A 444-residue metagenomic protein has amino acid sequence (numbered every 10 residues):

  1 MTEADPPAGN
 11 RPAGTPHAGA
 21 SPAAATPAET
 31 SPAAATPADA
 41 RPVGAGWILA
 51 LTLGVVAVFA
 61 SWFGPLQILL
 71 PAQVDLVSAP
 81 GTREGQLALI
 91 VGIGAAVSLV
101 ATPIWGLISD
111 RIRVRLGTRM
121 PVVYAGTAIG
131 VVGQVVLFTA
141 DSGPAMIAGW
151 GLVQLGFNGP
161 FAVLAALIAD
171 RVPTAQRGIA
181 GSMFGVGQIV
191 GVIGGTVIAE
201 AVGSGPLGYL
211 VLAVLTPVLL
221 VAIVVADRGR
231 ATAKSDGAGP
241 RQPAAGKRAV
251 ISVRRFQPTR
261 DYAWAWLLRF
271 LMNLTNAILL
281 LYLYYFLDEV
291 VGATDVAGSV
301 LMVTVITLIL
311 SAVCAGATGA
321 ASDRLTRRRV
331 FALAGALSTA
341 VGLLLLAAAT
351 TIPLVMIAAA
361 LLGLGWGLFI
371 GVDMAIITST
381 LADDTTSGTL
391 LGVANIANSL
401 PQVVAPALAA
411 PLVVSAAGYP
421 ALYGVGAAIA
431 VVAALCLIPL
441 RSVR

Functional and structural regions predicted by a protein language model:
E3, A23, T30-A45, R230-L268: Juxtamembrane intracellular "pre-TM" segments in multi-pass secondary transporters
P37-A95, D261-A293, A297: Helix-loop boundary and gating motifs at the non-cytosolic
L70, G159-V172, F369-A382: Intracellular juxtamembrane helix-capping segments at the cytosolic ends of symmetry-related transmembrane helices
G81-G85, T174-M183, A297, D384-A394: Loop-to-transmembrane helix entry/capping segments in MFS-fold secondary transporters and related SLC/MFSD carriers
A101-L116, C314-R327: Helix-to-loop junctions at the C-terminal end of transmembrane segments in multipass secondary transporters
R119-V135, V330-L345: Structural signature of the two symmetry-related core transmembrane helices
M120, A201-T216, P411-A430: A membrane-interface helix-boundary motif in multi-pass transporters
T385-S415: A late C-terminal transmembrane helix in Major Facilitator Superfamily
